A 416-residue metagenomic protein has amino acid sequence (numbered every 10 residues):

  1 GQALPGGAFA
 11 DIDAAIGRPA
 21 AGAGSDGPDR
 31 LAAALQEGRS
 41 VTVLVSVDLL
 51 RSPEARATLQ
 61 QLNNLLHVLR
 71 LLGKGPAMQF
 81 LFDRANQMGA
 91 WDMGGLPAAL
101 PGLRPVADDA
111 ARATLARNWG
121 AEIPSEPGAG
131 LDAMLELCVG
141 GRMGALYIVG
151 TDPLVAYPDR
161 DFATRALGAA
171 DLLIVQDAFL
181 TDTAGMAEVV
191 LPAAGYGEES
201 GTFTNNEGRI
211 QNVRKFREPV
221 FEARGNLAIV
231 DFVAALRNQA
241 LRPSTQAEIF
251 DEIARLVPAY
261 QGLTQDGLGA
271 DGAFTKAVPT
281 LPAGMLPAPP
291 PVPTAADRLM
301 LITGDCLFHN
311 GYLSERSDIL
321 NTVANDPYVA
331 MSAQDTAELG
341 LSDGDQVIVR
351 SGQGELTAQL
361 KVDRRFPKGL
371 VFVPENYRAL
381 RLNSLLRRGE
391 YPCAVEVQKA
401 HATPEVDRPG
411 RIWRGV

Functional and structural regions predicted by a protein language model:
G1-A33, T58-M186, P192-E207, F216 (+1 more regions): Extended redox/cofactor-interaction regions of prokaryotic respiratory oxidoreductases
G24-D26, R214-G272, S314-A330, Q334-V416: Long, contiguous, secondary-structure-rich segments that constitute the structural scaffold of globular domains
T42, L72-L81, L241-E248: Flexible, glycine/charged-enriched surface loops at secondary-structure junctions
T42-S52, L62, V149: Short glycine-rich or small-residue beta-strand-to-loop segments that form or flank ligand, phosphate, metal/Fe-S
L44-S46, R209-E218: Flexible glycine/proline-enriched surface loops and loop-helix/loop-strand junctions
L137, G144, Q211, R350-G354: Short strand-coil-strand connectors
L191-P192, E375: Catalytic alpha/beta core of large soluble enzyme barrels
